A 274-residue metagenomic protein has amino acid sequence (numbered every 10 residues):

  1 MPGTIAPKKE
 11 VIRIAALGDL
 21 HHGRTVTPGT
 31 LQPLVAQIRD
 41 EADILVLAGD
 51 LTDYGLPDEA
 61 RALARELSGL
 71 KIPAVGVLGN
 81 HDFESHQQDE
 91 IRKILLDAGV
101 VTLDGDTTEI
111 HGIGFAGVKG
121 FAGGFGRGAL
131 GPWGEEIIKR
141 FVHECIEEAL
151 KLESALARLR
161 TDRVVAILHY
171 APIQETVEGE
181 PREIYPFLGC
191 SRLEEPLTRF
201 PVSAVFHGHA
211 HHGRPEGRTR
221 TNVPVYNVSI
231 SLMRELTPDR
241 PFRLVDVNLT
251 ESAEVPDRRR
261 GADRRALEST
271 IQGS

Functional and structural regions predicted by a protein language model:
M1-A6, P33-R39, R92-G112, K151-R160: Short amphipathic alpha-helices and their capping/turn segments at secondary-structure boundaries
M1-I72, F83-H86, P132, I138 (+2 more regions): N-terminal active-site segment of His-dependent metallophosphoesterases
P2-V11, E178, E183, S191-S203 (+1 more regions): Binuclear metal-dependent phosphoesterase catalytic core
G3-A15, T107-G120, R163, G217-V225: Beta-strand-turn-beta hairpins that frame and shape the catalytic cleft of phosphate-ester-processing enzymes
A16-G18, L45-D50, A74-N80, V101-G105 (+3 more regions): Active-site neighborhood of phospho(di)ester-bond hydrolases with catalytic His/Asp-centered motifs
V26-T30, L51-S68, L78, F83-A98 (+4 more regions): Metal-dependent catalytic neighborhoods of phosphoester/phosphodiester hydrolases
L63, G131-E136, L159-P201: Active-site-proximal segments of metal-dependent phosphoesterases and phosphodiesterases across multiple
I113-T161, P186-S191, V247-N248: Binuclear metal-dependent hydrolase catalytic cores centered on His/Asp/Glu-rich metal-binding motifs
